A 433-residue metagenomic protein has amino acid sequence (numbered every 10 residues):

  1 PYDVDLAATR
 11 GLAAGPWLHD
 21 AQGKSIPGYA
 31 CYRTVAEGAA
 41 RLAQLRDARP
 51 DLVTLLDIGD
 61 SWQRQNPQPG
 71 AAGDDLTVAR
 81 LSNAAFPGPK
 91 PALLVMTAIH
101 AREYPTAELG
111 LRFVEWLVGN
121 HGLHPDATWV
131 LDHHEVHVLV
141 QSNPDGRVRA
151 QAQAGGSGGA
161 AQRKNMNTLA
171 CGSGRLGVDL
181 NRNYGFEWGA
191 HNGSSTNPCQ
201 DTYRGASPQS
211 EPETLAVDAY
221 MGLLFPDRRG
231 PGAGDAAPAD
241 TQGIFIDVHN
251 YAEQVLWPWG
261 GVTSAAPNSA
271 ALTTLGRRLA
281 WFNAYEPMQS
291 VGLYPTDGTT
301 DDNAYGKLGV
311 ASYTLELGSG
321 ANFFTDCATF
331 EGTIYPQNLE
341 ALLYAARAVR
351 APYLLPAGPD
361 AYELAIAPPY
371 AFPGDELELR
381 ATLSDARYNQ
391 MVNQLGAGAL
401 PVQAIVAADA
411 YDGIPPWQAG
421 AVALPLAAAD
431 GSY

Functional and structural regions predicted by a protein language model:
P1-N167, V217: Active-site-adjacent structural elements in enzyme catalytic domains
C31-A36, Q151, P352-L377: Boundary/junction segments of secreted and surface-exposed precursor proteins
G73-L76, K90-M96, H133-H137, R175-N183 (+3 more regions): Extracellular structured ligand-interaction cores
S82, G318, S384-A386: Solvent-exposed residues in well-ordered beta-strands and their adjoining turns, especially edge/terminal strands
N83-G88, P125-L131, G222-A239, P401: Surface-exposed acidic, glycine-flexible loop patches that form ligand/cofactor-binding and adhesion interfaces
P87-G88, Y104, R147-V148, W188-A190 (+2 more regions): Short, solvent-exposed loop/turn elements at domain surfaces
G156-E363: Metallocarboxypeptidase
L364-Y433: Long, low-complexity serine/threonine/glycine- and acidic-rich segments characteristic of extracellular
